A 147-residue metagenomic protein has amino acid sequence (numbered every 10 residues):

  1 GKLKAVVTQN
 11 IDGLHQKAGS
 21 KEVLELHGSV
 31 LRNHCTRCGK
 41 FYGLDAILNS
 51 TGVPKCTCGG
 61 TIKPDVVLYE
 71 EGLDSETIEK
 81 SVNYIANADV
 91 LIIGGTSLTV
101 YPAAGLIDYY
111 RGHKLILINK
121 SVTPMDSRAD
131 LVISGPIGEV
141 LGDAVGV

Functional and structural regions predicted by a protein language model:
G1-V147: Conserved catalytic alpha/beta core of Sir2/sirtuin-type deacylases, generalized to analogous enzyme cores that bind
